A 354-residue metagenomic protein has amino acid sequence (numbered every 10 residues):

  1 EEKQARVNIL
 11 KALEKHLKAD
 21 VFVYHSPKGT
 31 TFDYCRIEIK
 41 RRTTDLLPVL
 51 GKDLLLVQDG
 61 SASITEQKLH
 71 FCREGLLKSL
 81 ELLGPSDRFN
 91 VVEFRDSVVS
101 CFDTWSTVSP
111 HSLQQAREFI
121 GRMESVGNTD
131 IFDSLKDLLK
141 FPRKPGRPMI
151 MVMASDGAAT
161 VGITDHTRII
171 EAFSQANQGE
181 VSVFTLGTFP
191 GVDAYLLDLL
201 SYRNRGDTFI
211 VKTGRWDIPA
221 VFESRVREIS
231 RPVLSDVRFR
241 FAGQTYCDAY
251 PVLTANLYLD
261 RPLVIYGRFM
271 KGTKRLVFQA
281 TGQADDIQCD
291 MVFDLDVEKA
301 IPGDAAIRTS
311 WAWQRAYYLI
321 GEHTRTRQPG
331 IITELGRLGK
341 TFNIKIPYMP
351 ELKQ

Functional and structural regions predicted by a protein language model:
E1-V57, S79, D207-I210, S235-Q354: An acidic, Ser/Thr-enriched
T31-D33, K68-L69, G127-F132, V161-D165: Phosphate/oxyanion-binding active-site loops and adjacent basic polyanion-contact surfaces
P48-T107, I131-L139, R143-S155, A159 (+2 more regions): Von Willebrand factor
G60-K68, F102-S106, F119-S125, G157-A159 (+3 more regions): Second-shell loop/turn segments in exported
E81-P85, G121-S125, L139-K144, S174-Q178 (+3 more regions): Sec-exported extracytoplasmic/periplasmic mature domains
Q114-I120, R143-R147, M151-V152, A158-T164 (+2 more regions): Acidic, low-complexity intrinsically disordered regions
G157-V211, A220-E223, D296-E298: VWA/integrin I-like adhesion module and closely mimicked acidic/polar interface patches used
A176, D193-T245, A249-V252, L259-P262: C-terminal helix of von Willebrand factor
